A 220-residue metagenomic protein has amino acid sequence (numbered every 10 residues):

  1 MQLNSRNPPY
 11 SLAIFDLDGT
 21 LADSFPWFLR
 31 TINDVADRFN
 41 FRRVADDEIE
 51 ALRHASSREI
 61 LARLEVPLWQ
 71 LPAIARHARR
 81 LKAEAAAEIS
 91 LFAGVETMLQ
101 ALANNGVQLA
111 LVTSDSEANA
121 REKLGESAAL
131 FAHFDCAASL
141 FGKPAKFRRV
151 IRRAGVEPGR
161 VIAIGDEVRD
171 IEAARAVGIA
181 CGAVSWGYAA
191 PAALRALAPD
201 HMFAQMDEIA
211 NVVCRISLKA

Functional and structural regions predicted by a protein language model:
M1-S11, A103, E117-A220: Asp-based, Mg2+/Mn2+-dependent phosphohydrolase catalytic module
R6-E96, N105: N-terminal helical cap/lid subdomain that shapes the substrate entry/recognition surface in HAD-like hydrolases
T20, T113, D166: Conserved G/P- and acidic residue-centered "switch" motifs that form tight phosphate/ATP-binding loops in soluble
T20-L21, A45-D46, A86-A87, L109 (+3 more regions): A generic structural signal for short
D23, L111-T113, A183: Hydrophobic residues in well-ordered beta-strands that form the structural core
I49-E50, T113, S139: Active-site nucleophile and cofactor-binding loops and adjacent substrate-binding regions of central metabolic enzymes
E84-E122, P144-A145: Short, acidic loop-to-helix structural element flanking the phosphoryl-transfer center in phosphate-processing enzymes
